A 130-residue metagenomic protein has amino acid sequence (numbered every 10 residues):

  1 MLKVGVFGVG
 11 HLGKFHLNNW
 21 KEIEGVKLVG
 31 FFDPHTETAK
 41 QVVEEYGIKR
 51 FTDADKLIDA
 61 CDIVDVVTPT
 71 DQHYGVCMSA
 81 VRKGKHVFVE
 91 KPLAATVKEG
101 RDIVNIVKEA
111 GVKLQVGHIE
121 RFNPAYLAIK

Functional and structural regions predicted by a protein language model:
M1-Y46: N-terminal Rossmann-like dinucleotide-binding module
H11, H16, H73, H86 (+1 more regions): Histidine-centered active-site/metal-ligand motif
N19-E22, Q41, K56, S79 (+2 more regions): Well-formed, non-transmembrane alpha-helical positions, independent of function
I23, C61, N123: Acidic-histidine catalytic/liganding microenvironments
V26, K85, V112-K113: Short, well-ordered coil/turn segments that N-cap beta-strands
G30, I63, K113: Short, Asp-centered acidic motifs that coordinate Mg2+ and/or phosphate in catalytic or ligand-binding sites
Y46-D102, I106: Beta-loop-alpha module in the N-terminal Rossmann-like domain of NAD(P)-dependent dehydrogenases, especially those
A94-K130: A contiguous active-site-proximal alpha/beta segment in oxidoreductase catalytic domains
